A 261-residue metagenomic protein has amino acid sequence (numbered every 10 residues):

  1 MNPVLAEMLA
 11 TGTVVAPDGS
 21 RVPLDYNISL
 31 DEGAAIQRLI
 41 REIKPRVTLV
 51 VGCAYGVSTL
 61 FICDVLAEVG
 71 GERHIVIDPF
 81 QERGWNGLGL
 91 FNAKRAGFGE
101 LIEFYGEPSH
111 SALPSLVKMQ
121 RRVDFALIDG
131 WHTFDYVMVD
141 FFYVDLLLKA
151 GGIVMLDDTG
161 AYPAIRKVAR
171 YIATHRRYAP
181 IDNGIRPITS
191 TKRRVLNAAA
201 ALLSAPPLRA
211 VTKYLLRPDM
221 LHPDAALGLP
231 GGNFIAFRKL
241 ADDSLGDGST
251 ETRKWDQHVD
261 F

Functional and structural regions predicted by a protein language model:
M1-N2: N-terminal auxiliary segments of SAM/dcSAM-dependent transferases
L9-I43: Class I SAM-dependent methyltransferase Rossmann-like catalytic core, especially the SAM/SAH-binding loop
G33-F261: S-adenosylmethionine/decaboxylated-SAM
